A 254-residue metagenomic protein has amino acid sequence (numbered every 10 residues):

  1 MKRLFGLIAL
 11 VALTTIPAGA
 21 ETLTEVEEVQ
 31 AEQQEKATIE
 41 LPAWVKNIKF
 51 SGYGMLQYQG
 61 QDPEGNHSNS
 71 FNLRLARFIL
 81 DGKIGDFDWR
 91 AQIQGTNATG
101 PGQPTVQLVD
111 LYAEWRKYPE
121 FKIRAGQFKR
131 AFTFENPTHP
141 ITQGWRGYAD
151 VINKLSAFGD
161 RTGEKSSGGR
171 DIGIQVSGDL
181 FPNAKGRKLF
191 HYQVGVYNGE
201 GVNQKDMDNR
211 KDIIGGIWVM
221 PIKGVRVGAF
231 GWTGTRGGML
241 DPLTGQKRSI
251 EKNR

Functional and structural regions predicted by a protein language model:
K2-D62: N-terminal periplasmic/intermembrane-space "pro-region" immediately following the signal or transit peptide
L13, N153-S156, L240: Amphipathic alpha-helical interaction segments
P17-A18, G100, G237-G238: A short hydrophobic/aromatic micro-motif that marks alpha-helical segments and, especially, helix-coil
T24-E35, V109, Q246-R254: Proteins with a high burden of low-complexity, intrinsically disordered sequence enriched in S/T/G/P/A and R, requiring
A37-V202, M207-I214, W218-V227: Outer membrane beta-barrel
W218-R254: Detector for outer-membrane/organellar transmembrane beta-barrel domains, recognizing the amphipathic beta-strand
